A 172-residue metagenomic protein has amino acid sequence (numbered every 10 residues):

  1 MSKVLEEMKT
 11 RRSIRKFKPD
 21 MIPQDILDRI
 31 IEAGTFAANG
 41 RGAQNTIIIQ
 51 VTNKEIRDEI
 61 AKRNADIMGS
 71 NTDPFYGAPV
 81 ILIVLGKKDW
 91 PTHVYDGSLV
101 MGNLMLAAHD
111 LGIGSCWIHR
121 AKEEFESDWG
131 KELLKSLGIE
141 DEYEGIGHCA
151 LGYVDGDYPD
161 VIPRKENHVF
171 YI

Functional and structural regions predicted by a protein language model:
M1-I172: Acidic, surface-exposed loops and disordered segments
